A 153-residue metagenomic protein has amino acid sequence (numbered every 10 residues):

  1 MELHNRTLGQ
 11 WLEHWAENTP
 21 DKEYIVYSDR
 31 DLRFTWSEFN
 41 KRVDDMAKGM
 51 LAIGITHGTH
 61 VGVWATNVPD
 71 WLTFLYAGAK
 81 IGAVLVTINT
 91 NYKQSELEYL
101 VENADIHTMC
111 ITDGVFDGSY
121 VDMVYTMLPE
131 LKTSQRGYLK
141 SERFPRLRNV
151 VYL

Functional and structural regions predicted by a protein language model:
M1, L32, W36, D117: Flexible, glycine- and charge-enriched loops at secondary-structure boundaries
M1-L3, E38, V86-N89: Short, flexible loop segments at the rims of nucleotide/cofactor-binding pockets, characterized by
L3-Y24, K41: A short N-terminal helical cap/helix-turn-helix that marks the beginning of AMP-binding/adenylate-forming
L12, T73-F74, V124: Aromatic/hydrophobic pocket-lining residues that form π-stacking "cages" and hydrophobic walls in ligand
H14, N18, D45-G49, E130: Solvent-exposed, charged/polar functional surfaces in cytosolic regulatory/catalytic domains
Y24-Y76, K93-E98: Conserved AMP-binding/adenylate-forming core of the ANL superfamily
I53, I81-L153: Structural core segment of the AMP-binding/adenylate-forming
